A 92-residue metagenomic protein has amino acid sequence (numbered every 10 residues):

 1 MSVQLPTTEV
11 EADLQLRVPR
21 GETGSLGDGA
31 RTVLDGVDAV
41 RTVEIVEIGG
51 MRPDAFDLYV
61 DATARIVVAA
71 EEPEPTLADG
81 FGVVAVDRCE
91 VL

Functional and structural regions predicted by a protein language model:
M1-L92: Long, contiguous binding/interaction regions
